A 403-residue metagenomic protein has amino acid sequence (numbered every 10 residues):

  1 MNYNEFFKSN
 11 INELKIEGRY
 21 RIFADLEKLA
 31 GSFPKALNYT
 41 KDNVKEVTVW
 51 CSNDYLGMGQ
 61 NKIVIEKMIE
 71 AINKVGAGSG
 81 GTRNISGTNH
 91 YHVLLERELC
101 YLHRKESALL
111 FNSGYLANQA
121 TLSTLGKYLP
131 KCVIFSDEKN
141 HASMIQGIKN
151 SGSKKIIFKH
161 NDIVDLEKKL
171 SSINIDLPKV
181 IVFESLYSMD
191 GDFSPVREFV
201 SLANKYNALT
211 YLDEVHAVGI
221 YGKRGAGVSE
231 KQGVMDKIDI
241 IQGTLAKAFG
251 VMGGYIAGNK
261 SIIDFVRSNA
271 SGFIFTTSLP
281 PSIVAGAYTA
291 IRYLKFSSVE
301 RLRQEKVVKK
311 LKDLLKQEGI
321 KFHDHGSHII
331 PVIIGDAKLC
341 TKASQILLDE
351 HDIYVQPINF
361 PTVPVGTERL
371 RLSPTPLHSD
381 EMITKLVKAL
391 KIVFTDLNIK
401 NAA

Functional and structural regions predicted by a protein language model:
N2-E5, N12-V75, A208: N-terminal "arm"/small-domain region of PLP-dependent enzymes with the aminotransferase-like
D54, I156-L212: Active-site phosphate-binding strand-loop segment of PLP-dependent enzymes
M58, K62, E66-E70, K74 (+3 more regions): PLP-dependent enzyme catalytic core of the Aspartate aminotransferase-like
I65-S113: Conserved N-terminal alpha-helix of the aminotransferase class I/II PLP-enzyme fold
L122-A142: Conserved PLP-anchoring active-site segment centered on the Schiff-base-forming lysine
R224, E230-F265: Active-site PLP attachment segment
S278-V299, R303, K309, K316: Structural motif of enzymes handling amino- and sulfur-group chemistry
R301-K309, K316-D352, T367, P374-P376: Conserved PLP-binding catalytic core of the aspartate aminotransferase-like
